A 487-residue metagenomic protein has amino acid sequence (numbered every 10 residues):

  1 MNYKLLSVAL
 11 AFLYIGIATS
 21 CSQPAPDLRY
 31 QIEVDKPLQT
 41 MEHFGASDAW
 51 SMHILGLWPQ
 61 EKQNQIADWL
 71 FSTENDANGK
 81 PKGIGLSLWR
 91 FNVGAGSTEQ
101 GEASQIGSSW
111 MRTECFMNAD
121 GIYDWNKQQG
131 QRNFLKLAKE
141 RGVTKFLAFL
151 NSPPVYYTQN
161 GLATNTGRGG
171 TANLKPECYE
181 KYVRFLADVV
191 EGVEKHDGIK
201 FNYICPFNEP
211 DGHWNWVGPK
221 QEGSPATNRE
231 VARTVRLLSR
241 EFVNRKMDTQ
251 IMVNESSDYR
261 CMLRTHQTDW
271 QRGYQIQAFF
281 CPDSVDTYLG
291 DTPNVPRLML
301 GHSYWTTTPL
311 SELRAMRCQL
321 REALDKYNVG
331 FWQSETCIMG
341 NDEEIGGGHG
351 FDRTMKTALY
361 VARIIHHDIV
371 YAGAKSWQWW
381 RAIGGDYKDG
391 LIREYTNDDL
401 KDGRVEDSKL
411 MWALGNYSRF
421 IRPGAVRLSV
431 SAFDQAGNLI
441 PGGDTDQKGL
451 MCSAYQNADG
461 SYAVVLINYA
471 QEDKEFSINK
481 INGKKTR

Functional and structural regions predicted by a protein language model:
S7-A18: Bacterial N-terminal signal peptides
G16-P26: Bacterial Sec-dependent signal peptides at the C-terminal "C-region" and cleavage site
D27-F201, Q221-R229, R236, R240: N-terminal catalytic cores of secreted or lumenal carbohydrate-active enzymes
T40-D48, S87-V93, S97, K145-L150 (+7 more regions): Structural recognition of the beta-strand scaffold that forms the well-ordered cores of secreted hydrolase catalytic
L150-P153, E191-K220, N294-L298, H302-S303: Active-site groove signature of glycoside hydrolases
E191, Q221-I364: Noncatalytic carbohydrate-binding groove/subsite architecture in carbohydrate-active enzymes
G330-I421, V426-Q435: Aromatic/acidic polysaccharide-binding cleft in carbohydrate-active enzymes
R419, D434-K484: Carbohydrate-binding surface patches
